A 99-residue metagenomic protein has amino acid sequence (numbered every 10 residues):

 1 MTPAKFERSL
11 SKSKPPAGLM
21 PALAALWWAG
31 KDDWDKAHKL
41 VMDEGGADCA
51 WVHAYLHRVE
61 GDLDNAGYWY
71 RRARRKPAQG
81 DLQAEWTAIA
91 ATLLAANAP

Functional and structural regions predicted by a protein language model:
E7, A22, W34, V41-M42 (+2 more regions): Inward-facing hydrophobic residues that define packing positions of alpha-helical scaffold repeats
P15-P21, G45-A50: Generic helix N-cap/helix-start motif at coil->alpha-helix transitions
L26-W27, Y55-H57, L93: Residue-level signature for tetratricopeptide repeat
L26-W34: Helix-turn-helix repeat elements of alpha-solenoid scaffolds
G45-A47, V59-G80: TPR/TPR-like (Sel1-like) alpha-helical repeat modules
L82-P99: Terminal, low-structured helical/coil segments at or just beyond the last alpha-helical repeat
